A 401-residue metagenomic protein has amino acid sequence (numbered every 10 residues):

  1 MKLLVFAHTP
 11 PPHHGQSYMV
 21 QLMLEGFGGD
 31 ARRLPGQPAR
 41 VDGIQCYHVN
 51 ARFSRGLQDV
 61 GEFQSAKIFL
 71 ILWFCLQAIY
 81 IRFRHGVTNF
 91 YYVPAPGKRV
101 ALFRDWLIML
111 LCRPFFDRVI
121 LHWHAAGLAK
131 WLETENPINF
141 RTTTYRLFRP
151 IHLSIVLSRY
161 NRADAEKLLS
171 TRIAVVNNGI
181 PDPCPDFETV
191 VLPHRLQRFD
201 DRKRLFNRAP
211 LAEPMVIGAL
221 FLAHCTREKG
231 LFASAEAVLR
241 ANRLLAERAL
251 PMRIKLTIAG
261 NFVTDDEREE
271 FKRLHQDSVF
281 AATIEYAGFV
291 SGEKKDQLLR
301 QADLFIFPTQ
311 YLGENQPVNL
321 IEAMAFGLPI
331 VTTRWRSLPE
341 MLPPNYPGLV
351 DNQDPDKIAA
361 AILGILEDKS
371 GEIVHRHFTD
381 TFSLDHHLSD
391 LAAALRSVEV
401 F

Functional and structural regions predicted by a protein language model:
L4-V5, V191-K229, A235-R240, T257-G260: Conserved donor-binding/catalytic core segment of Leloir-type glycosyltransferases
T142-N207: Donor nucleotide-sugar binding/catalytic pocket of nucleotide-sugar-dependent glycosyltransferases
G260, R268-V290: Nucleotide-activated donor-binding/catalytic signature segment of Leloir-type glycosyltransferases, i.e., the conserved
F289-V290, Q297-A302: Short alpha-helical donor nucleotide-sugar binding micro-motif in glycosyltransferases
R300-E314, L328: Acidic donor-binding loop of glycosyltransferase active sites
A325, P329-T332: Short hydrophobic beta-strand element within catalytic cores of glycosyltransferases and related nucleotide-activated
P344-P355, L363-K369: Conserved acidic donor-binding segment of nucleotide-sugar-dependent glycosyltransferases
E367-V400: A charged, aromatic-enriched C-terminal amphipathic alpha-helix characteristic of glycosyltransferases across folds
